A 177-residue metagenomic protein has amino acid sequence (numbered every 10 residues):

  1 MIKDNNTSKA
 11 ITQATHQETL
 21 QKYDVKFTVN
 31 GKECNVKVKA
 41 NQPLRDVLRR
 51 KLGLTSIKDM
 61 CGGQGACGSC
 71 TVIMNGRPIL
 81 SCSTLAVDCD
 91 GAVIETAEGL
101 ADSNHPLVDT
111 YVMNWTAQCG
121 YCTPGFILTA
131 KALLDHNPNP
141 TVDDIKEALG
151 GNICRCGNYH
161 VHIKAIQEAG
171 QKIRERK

Functional and structural regions predicted by a protein language model:
I2-K177: Signature of N-terminal electron-transfer/Fe-S-associated modules in redox systems
